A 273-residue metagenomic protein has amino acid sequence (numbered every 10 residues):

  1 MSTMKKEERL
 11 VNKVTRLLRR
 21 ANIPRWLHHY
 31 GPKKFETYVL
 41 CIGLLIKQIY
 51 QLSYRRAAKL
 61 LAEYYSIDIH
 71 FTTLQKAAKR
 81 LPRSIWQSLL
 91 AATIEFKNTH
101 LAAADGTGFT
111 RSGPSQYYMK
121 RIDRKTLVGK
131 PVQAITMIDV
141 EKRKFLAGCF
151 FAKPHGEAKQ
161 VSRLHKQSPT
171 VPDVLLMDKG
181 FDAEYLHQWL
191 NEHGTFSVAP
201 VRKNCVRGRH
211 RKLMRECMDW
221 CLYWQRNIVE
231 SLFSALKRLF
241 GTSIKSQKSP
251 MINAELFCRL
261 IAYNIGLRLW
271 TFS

Functional and structural regions predicted by a protein language model:
S2-Q48: Basic, short loop/linker segments at the boundary and entry of helix-turn-helix/winged-helix-like folds
Y30-C41, I46-I49, R83, Q87-E192 (+2 more regions): Polybasic low-complexity intrinsically disordered regions
Y50-R56, F240-I244, I265-S273: Short helix-capping/linker segments at secondary-structure and domain boundaries
Y54-I67: DNA-recognition alpha helix
I67-R83: Major-groove recognition helix of helix-turn-helix-like DNA-binding domains
V174, K179-S246: Helix-centered, glycine/charged polyanion-binding patches within enzymatic domains that contact phosphate-containing
Q247-S273: Charge-patterned, long linear interaction tracts outside catalytic cores
